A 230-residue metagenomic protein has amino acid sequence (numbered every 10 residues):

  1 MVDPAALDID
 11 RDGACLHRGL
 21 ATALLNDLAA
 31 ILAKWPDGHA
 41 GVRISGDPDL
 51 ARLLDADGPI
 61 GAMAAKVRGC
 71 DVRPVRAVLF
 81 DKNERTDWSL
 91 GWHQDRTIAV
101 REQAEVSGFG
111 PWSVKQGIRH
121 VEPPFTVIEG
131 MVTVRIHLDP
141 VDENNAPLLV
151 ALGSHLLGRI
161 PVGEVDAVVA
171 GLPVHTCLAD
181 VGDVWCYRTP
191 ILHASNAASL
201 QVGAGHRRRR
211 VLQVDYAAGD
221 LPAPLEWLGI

Functional and structural regions predicted by a protein language model:
V2-D12, L20-V181, A197-R207, V214-G219 (+1 more regions): Non-heme Fe(II) oxygenase catalytic core, chiefly the N-lobe of the double-stranded beta-helix
L25, R188-L192, R209: Short amphipathic alpha-helical surface patches that serve as generic macromolecular interface elements
A179-H193: Conserved metal-binding segment of the jelly-roll/cupin
W185-R188, V211-D215: Conserved active-site loop/cleft motifs that coordinate metal ions or position small ligands
W227-I230: Glycine- and charge-enriched low-complexity intrinsically disordered segments
